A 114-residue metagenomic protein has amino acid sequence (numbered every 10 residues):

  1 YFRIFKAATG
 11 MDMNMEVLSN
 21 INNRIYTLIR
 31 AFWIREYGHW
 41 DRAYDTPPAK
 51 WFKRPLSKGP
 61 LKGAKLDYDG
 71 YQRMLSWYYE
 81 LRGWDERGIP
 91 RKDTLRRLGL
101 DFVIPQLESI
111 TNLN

Functional and structural regions predicted by a protein language model:
Y1-N114: Domain-length cofactor-binding catalytic modules of enzymes
